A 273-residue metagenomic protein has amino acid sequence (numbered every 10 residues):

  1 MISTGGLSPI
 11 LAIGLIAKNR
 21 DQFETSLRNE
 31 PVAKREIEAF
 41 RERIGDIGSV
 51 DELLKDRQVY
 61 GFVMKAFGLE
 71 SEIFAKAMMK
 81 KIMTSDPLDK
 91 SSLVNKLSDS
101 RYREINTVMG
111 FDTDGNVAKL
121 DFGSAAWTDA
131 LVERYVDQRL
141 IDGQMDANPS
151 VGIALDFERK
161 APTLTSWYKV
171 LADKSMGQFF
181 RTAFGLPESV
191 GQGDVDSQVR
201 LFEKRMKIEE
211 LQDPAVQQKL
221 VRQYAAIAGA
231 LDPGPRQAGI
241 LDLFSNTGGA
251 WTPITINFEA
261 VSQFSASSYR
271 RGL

Functional and structural regions predicted by a protein language model:
M1-E30, D242-L273: Short, compositionally biased, intrinsically disordered N-terminal export/targeting signals, typified by the non-Sec
M1-F74: N-terminal domain-start signal
E30-P31, E36-E38, R43-D46, K81 (+4 more regions): Short leucine-rich amphipathic alpha-helices used at interfaces
P31-K34, L53-R57, K96-S100, V170-K174 (+1 more regions): Soluble non-cytosolic domains of exported or imported proteins
G45-E52, K90-V94, P162-K169: Short, recurring structural edge motifs at helix starts
R57, T107-Q237, G248, T255: A contiguous, surface-oriented mixed alpha/beta subdomain in the mid-to-C-terminal portion of proteins that forms
Y60-G61, G68-F74, M78-E133: Hydrophobic, ordered structural segments
K65-L88, F184-K204: Compositionally biased, low-complexity linear motifs
